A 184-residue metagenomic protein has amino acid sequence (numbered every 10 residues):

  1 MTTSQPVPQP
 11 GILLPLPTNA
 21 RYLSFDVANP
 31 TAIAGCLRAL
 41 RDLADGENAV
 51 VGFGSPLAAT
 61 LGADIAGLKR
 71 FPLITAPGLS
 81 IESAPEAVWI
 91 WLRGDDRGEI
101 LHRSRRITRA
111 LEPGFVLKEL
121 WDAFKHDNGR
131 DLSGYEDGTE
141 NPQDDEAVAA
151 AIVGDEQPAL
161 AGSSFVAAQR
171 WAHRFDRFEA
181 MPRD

Functional and structural regions predicted by a protein language model:
M1-D184: Long, histidine/aromatic-enriched segments associated with O2/redox biology
